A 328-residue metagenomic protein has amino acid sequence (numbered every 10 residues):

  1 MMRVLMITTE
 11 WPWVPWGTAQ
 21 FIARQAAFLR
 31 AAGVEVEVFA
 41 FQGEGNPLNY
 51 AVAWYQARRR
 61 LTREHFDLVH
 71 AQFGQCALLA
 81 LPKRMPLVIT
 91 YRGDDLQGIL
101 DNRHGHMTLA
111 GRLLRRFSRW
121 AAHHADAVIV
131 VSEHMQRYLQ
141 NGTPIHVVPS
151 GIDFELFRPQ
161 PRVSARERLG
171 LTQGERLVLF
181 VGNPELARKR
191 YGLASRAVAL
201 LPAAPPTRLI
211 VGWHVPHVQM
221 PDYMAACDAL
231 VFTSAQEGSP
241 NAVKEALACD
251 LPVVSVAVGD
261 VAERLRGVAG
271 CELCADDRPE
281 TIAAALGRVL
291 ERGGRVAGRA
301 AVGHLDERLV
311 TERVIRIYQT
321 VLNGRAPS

Functional and structural regions predicted by a protein language model:
V4, L68-H70, K83-D101, I129 (+1 more regions): Active-site proximal beta-strand in glycosyltransferases
L5, L171-K189, S195-V198: Conserved donor-binding/catalytic core segment of Leloir-type glycosyltransferases
R58-R59, T108-A127: Membrane-proximal helix-turn-helix segments that form the acceptor-binding/catalytic region of lipid-linked
R119-V147, I152-L156: A short, active-site helix/loop in glycosyltransferases that binds the activated sugar's phosphate group
A122, D222-C227: Short alpha-helical donor nucleotide-sugar binding micro-motif in glycosyltransferases
A235: Aromatic "clamp/platform" in nucleotide-sugar-dependent glycosyltransferases that forms part of the donor/acceptor
P252-S255: Short hydrophobic beta-strand element within catalytic cores of glycosyltransferases and related nucleotide-activated
G267-P279, G287-R292: Conserved acidic donor-binding segment of nucleotide-sugar-dependent glycosyltransferases
